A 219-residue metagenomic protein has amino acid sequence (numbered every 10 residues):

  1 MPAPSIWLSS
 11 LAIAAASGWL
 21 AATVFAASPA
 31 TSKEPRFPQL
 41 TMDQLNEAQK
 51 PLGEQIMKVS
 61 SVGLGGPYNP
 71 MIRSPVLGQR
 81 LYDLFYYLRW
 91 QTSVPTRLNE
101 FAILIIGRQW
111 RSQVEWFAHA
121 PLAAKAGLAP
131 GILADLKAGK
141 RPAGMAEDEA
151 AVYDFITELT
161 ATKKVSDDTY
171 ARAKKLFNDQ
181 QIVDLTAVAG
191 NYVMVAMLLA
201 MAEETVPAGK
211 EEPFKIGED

Functional and structural regions predicted by a protein language model:
M1-A12: Bacterial N-terminal signal peptides that target proteins for export
S10-T23: Bacterial N-terminal signal peptides
L20, F25-D219: Hydrophobic alpha-helical segments
